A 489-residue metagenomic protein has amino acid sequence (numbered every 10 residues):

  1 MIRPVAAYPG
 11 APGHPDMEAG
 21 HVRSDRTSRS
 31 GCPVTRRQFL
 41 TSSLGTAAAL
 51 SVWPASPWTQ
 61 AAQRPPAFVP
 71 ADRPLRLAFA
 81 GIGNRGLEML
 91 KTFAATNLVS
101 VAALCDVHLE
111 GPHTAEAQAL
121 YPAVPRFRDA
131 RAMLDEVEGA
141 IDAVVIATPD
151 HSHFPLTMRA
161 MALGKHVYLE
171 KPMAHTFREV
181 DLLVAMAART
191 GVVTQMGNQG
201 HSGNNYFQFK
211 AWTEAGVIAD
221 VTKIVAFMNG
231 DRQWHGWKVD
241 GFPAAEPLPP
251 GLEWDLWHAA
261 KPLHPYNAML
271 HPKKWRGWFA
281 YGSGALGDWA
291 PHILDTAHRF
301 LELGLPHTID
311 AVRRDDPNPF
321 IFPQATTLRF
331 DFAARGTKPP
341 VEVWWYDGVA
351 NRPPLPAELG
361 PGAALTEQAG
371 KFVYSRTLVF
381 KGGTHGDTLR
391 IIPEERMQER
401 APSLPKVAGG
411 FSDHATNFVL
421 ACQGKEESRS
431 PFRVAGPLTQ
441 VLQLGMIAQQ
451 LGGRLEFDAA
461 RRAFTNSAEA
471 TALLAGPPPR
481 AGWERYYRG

Functional and structural regions predicted by a protein language model:
I2, G10-L169, R178-V193, Y487-G489: N-terminal glycine-/serine-/threonine-rich beta1-alpha1-beta2 phosphate-ribose binding loop of Rossmann-like
R76-A80, V101-C105, V145-I146, Y168-L169 (+8 more regions): Structural recognition of the beta-strand scaffold that forms the well-ordered cores of secreted hydrolase catalytic
T96-L98, E138, A215-I218, G251 (+1 more regions): Alpha-helix termination/capping residues and helix-transition junctions
N97, R189-G191, V217, R335-K338: Short helix-capping segments at alpha-helix termini
A147, H151, G200-G203, G409 (+1 more regions): Soluble non-cytosolic domains of exported or imported proteins
H166-Y168, A174-G251: A contiguous active-site-proximal alpha/beta segment in oxidoreductase catalytic domains
Q208, D220, V225-D231, H235-R433 (+1 more regions): Contiguous beta-strand/loop segments that form the cofactor/metal-binding neighborhood of enzyme cores
